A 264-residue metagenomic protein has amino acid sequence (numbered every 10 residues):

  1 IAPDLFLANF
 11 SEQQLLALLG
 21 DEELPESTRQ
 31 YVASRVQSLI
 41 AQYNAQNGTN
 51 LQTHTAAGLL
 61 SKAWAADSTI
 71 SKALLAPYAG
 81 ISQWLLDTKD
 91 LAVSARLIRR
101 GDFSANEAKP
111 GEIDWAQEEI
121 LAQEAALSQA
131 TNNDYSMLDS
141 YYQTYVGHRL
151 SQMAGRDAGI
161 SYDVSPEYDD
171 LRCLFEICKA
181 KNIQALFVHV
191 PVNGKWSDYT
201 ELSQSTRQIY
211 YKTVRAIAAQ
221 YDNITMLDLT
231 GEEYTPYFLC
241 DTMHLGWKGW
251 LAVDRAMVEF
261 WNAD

Functional and structural regions predicted by a protein language model:
I1, L186-V188, T225-L227: Hydrophobic/aromatic beta-strand patches that form the interior of the parallel beta-sheet core in alpha/beta enzyme
A2-A8, V192-K195, E232-Y234: Solvent-exposed loop/turn segments at secondary-structure junctions within structured extracellular/periplasmic domains
P3, E12-F175, K179: Secreted/periplasmic serine-hydrolase-like ester/acetyl group-modifying domain
A8-E12, S197-E201, F238: A short acidic (Asp/Glu
S11-L18, L202-S203, M243: Short secondary-structure boundary/capping segments
D157-V164, Y199-Q204, L239-H244: Second-shell loop/turn segments in exported
F175-L202: Active-site segments of SGNH/GDSL-like serine hydrolases that catalyze O-acetyl group transfer/hydrolysis on lipids
Q204-D264: C-terminal regions of proteins
